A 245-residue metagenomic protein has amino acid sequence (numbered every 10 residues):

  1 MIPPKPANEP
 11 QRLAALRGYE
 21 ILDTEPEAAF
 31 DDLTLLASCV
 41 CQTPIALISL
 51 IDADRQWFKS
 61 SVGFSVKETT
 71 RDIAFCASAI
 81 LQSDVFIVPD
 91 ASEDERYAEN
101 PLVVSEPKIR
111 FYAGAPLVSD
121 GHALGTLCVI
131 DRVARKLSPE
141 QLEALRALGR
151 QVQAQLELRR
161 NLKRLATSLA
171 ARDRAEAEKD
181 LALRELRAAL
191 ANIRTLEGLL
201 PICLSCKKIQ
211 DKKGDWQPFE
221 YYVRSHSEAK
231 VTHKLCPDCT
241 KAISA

Functional and structural regions predicted by a protein language model:
M1-A28: Signal-transmission linkers at sensory-effector interfaces
A14-A15, I45, I51, R55-S61 (+1 more regions): Regulatory sensory and allosteric helical modules in signal-transduction proteins and certain transcription factors
D23-Q56, R71, K213, A229-H233 (+1 more regions): Helix-loop-beta substructure at the N-terminus of cytosolic sensory domains that couple signal/ligand detection
C76, L117-D131: Sensory-domain boundary capping and coupling elements
R110-V118: A short, aliphatic-rich beta-strand micro-motif
S119, L137-E157: Amphipathic alpha-helical "output/dimerization" segments
R160-T195: Amphipathic alpha-helical coiled-coil "transmission" helices that mediate dimerization and conformational coupling
C203-C206, C236: Short cysteine-rich clusters marking metal-coordination/redox-active sites
